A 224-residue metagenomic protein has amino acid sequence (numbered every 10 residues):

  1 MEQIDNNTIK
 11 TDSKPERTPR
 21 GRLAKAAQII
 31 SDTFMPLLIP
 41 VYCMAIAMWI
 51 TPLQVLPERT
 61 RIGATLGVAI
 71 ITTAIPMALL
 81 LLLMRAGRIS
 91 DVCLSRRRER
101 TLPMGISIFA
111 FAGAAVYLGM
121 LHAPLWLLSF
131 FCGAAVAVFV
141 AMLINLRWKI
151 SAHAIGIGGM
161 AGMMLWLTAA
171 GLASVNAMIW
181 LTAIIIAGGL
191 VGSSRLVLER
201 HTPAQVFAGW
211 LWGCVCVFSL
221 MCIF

Functional and structural regions predicted by a protein language model:
M1-L23: Transit-peptide-like, low-complexity N-terminal presequences and other terminal intrinsically disordered regions
E2-I4, T18, Q28, Q54-T73 (+2 more regions): Alpha-helical transmembrane segments and immediately membrane-proximal extracytoplasmic
A26-F34, R88-L102, L143-I155, L196-A204: Interhelical loop and helix-boundary elements at the membrane-water interface of polytopic inner-membrane proteins
I30-T51: The first (N-terminal) embedded transmembrane alpha-helix
P36-V41, T72-L81, I108-V116, A134-M142 (+2 more regions): Transmembrane alpha-helical segments of multi-pass membrane transport proteins and ion-pumping complexes
Y42-A45, A69-I70, A183: Hydrophobic alpha-helical membrane segments, chiefly transmembrane helices and signal peptide h-regions, characterized
A47-L53, L82-R88, L167-A169, I223: Structural signal for the C-terminal ends of transmembrane alpha-helices and the immediately following loop
P124-F224: Membrane-embedded catalytic cores of phosphoryl/pyrophosphoryl-handling enzymes
